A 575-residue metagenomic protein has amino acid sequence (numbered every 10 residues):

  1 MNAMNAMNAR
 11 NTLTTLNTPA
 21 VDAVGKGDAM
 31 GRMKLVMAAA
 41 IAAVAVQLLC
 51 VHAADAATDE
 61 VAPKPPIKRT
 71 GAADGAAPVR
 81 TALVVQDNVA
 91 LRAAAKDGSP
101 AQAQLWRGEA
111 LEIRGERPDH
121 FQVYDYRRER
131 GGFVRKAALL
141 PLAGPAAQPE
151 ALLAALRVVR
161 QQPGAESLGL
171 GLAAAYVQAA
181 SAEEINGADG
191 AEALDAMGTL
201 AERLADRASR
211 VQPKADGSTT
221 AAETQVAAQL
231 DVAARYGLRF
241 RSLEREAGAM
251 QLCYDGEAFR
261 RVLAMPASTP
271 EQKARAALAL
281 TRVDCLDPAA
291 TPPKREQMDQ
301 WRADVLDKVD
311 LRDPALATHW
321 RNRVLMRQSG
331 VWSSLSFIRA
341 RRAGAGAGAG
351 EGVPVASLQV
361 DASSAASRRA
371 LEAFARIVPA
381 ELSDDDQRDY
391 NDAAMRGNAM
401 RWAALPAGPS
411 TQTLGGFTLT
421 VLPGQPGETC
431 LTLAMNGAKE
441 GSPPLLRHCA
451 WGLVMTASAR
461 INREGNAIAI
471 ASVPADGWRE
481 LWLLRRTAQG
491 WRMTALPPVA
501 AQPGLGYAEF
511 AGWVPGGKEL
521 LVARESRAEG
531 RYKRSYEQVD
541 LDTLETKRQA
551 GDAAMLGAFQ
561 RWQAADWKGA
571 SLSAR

Functional and structural regions predicted by a protein language model:
M1-M30, T58-E60, K64-K68, A345-E351: Compositionally biased, intrinsically disordered low-complexity segments enriched for polar/charged residues
A38-C50: Bacterial N-terminal signal peptides
V51-T58: Boundary at the C-terminal end of the N-terminal hydrophobic targeting segment
P66-G75, Y124-D255, K294-M298: Boundary regions of SH3-family modules and the immediately adjacent low-complexity/disordered segments in eukaryotic
A93-R107, I113-G115: SH3/SH3-like (including bacterial SH3b) beta-barrel domains that bind proline-rich motifs or cell-wall ligands
D119-Q122: Short aromatic-glycine-enriched beta-strand elements
Y254-V262, P293-V309, G344-V378: Alpha-helical repeat scaffolds
H319-R342, G352-R575: Sequence signature of WD/YWTD-type beta-propeller architectures
